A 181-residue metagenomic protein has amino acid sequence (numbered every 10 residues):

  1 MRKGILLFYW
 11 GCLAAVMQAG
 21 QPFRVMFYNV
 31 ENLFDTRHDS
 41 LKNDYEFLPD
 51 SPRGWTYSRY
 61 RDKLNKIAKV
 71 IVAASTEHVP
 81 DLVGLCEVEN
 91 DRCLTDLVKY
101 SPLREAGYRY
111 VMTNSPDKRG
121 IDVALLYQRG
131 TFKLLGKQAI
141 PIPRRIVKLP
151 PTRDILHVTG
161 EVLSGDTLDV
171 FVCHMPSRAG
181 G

Functional and structural regions predicted by a protein language model:
M1-Q21: Bacterial Sec-dependent N-terminal signal peptides
R2-K3, K63, R153, R178: Basic side chains
Q18-G107, V111-S115, I121: N-terminal, active-site-proximal structural segment of metallo-dependent hydrolase catalytic domains
L41-D44, D166, V172-G181: Active-site His/acidic residue clusters
V88-L168, C173-M175: Structured beta-strand-rich core segments of catalytic domains in phosphoester-bond hydrolases
